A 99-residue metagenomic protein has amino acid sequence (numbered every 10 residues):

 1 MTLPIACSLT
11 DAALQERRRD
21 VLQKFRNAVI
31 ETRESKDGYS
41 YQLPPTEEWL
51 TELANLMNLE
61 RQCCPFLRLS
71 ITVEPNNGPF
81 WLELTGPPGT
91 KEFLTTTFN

Functional and structural regions predicted by a protein language model:
A6-S35: An N-terminal amphipathic alpha-helical segment
A28-E34, T90, T97-N99: Accessory DNA-engaging acidic/polar modules
V29-I30, F66-I71: A short linear hydrophobic-aromatic micro-motif
T32-G38, T72-N76: Short, ordered beta-strand-loop transition motifs
Q42-E47, L82-G86: Short beta-strand-to-loop capping motifs
E48-A54, G89-L94: Short, conserved charged micro-motifs
N58-L67, F98-N99: A common structural junction motif
L69-F98: Short, compact, well-ordered microdomains
